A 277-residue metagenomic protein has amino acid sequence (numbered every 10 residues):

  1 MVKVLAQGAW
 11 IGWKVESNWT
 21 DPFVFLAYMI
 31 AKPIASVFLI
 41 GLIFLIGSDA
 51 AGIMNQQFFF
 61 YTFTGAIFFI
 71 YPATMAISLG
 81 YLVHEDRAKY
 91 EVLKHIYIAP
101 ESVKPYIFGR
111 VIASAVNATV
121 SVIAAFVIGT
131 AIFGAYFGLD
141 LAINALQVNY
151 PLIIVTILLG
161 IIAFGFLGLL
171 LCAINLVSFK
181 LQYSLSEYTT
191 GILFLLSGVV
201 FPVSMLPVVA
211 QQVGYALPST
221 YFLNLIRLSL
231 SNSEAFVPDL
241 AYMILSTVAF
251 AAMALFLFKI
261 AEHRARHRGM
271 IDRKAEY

Functional and structural regions predicted by a protein language model:
M1-Y277: Hydrophobic transmembrane alpha-helices and immediately adjacent juxtamembrane helices of multi-pass inner-membrane
